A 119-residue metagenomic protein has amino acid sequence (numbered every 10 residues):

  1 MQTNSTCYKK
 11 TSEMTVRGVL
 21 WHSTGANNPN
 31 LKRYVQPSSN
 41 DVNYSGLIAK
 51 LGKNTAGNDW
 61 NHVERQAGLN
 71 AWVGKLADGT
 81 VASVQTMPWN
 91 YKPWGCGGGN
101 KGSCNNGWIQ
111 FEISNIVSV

Functional and structural regions predicted by a protein language model:
M1-V119: Active-site-adjacent loop/helix surface patches within enzyme catalytic domains that shape the substrate-binding cleft
